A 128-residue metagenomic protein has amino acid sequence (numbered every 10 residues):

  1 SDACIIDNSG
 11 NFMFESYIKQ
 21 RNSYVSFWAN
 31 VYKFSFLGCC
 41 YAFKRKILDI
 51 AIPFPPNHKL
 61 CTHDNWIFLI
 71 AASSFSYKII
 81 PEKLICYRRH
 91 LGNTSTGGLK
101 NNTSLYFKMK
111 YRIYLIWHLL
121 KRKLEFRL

Functional and structural regions predicted by a protein language model:
S1-M13: Conserved donor NDP-sugar-binding/catalytic core segment of glycosyltransferases
F12-Q20: Short, flexible, mixed-charge acidic loops at enzyme active sites
F14, S76, K100-N102: Hydrophobic alpha-helical membrane context
K19-V31, Y87-L91, T96-L128: Catalytic core of nucleotide-sugar-dependent glycosyltransferases
N22-G98: Conserved nucleotide-sugar donor-binding catalytic segment
